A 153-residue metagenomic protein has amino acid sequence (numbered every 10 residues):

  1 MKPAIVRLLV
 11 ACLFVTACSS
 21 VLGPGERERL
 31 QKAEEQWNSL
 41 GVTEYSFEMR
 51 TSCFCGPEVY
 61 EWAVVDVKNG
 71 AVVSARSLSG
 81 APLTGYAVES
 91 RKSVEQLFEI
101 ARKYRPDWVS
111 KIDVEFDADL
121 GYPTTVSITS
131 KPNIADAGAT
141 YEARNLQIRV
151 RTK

Functional and structural regions predicted by a protein language model:
M1-L9: Bacterial N-terminal signal peptides that target proteins for export
V15-A17: C-terminal motif of bacterial Sec signal peptides marking the signal peptidase cleavage site
S19-L22: Bacterial signal peptide processing site
R27-E28, E34, R50, T84-K153: Mature, soluble, non-transmembrane domains
S39-T51: A short, Trp-centered hydrophobic/proline-enriched beta-strand micro-motif
E44, W62, P123: Extracellular structured ligand-interaction cores
E48-R76: Short, surface-exposed binding/anchoring microloops in extracellular/periplasmic proteins
N69-G80, G121-S127: Short, well-ordered strand-loop elements centered on a beta-strand within folded domains, enriched for acidic residues
